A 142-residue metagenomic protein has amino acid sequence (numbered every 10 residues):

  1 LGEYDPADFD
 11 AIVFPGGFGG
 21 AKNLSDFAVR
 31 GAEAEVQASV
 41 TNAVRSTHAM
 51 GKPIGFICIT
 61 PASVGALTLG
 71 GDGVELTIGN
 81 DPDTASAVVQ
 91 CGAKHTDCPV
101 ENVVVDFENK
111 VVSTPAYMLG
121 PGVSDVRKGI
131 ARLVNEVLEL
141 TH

Functional and structural regions predicted by a protein language model:
G2-H142: Active-site-adjacent pocket-lining segments in enzyme domains
